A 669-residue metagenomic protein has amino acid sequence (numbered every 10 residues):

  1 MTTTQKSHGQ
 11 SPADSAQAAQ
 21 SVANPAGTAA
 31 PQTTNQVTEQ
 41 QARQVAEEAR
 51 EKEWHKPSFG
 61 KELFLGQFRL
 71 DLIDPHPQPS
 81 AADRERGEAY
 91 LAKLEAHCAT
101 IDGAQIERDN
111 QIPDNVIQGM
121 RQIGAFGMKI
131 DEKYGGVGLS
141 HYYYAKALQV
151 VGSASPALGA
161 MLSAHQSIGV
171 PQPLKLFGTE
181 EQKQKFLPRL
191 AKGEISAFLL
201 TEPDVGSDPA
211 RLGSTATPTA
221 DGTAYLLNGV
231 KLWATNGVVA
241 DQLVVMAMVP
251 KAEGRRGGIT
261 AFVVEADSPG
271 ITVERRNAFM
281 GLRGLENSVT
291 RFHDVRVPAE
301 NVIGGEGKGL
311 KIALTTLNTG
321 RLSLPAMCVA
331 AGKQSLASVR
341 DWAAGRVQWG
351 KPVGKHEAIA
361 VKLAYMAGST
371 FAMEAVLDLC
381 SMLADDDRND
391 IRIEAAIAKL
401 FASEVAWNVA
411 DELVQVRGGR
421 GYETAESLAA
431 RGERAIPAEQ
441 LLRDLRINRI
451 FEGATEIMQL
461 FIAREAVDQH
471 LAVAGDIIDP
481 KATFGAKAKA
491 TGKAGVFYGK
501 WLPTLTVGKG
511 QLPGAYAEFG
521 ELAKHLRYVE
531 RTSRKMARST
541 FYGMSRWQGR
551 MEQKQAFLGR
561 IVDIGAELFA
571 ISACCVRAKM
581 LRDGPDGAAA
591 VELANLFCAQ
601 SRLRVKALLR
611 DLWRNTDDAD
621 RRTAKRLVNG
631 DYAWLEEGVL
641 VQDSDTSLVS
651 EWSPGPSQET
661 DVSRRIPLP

Functional and structural regions predicted by a protein language model:
M1-H165, Q172-A191, I195-S196, S207 (+3 more regions): Amphipathic, small/basic residue-rich leader segments at the start of a protein or domain
G9, G27-G66, G421-E518, T616-P669: Glycine-rich phosphate/cofactor-binding loops in nucleotide/flavin-utilizing enzymes
S214-P218: A structural signal for short hydrophobic beta-strand segments in well-ordered beta-sheet cores
T223-A224, N228-T272: A short core secondary-structure module
T272-T370, R446-R449, T455, R464-V467 (+2 more regions): Glycine-rich beta->alpha junctions and the first turn(s) of the following alpha-helix
R340, V361-D385, A566-M580: Loop-to-helix element that buttresses phosphate recognition and phosphoryl-transfer chemistry
R388-G421, V591-K606: Charged, glycine-rich active-site and insertion segments that engage polyanionic ligands
G492-P669: C-terminal amphipathic alpha-helical interaction region
